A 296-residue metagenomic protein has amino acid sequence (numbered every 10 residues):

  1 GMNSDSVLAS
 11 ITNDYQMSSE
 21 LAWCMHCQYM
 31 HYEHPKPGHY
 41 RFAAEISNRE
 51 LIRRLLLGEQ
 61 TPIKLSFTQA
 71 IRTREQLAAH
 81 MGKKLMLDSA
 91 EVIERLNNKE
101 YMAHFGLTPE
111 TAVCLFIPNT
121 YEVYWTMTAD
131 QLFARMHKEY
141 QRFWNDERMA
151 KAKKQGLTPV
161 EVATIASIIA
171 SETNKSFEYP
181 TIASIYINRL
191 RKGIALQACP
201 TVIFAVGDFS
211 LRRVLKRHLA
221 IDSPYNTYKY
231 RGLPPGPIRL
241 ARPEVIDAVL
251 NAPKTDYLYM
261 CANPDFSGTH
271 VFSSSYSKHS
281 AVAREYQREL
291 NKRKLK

Functional and structural regions predicted by a protein language model:
G1-Q197, V202-G207, R239-E244, A248-D256 (+1 more regions): Conserved catalytic or metal-liganding residues and their short signature motifs at active sites of enzymes
V162-T164, D222-T227, M260-A262: Short acidic (Asp/Glu) and glycine-rich catalytic loops that position anionic groups and cofactors
Q197-R239, P243: Conserved SxxK-family serine transpeptidase/carboxypeptidase catalytic domain of penicillin-binding proteins
V214-S223, D247-Y259: Short glycine/proline-rich, acidic loop/turn segments that cap or connect secondary-structure elements
